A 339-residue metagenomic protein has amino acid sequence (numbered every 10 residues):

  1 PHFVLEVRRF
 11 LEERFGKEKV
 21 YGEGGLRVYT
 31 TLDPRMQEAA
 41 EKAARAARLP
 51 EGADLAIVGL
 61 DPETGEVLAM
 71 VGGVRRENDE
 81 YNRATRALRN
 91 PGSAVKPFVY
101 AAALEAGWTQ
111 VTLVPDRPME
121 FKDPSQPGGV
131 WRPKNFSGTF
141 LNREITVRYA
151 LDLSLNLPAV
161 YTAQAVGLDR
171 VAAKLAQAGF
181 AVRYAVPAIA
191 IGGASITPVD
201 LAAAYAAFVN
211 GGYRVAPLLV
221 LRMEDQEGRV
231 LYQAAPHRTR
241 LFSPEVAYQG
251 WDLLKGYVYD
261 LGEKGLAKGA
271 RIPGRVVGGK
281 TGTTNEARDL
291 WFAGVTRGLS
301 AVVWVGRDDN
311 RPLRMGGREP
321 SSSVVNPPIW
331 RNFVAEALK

Functional and structural regions predicted by a protein language model:
P1-F15: Small/polar-residue-rich segments within soluble enzyme cores
V4, W108-V171, R214, Q226-G256: Conserved catalytic neighborhood of penicillin-recognizing serine enzymes
R14-P97, A101, A106-L113, D169-L175 (+1 more regions): Periplasmic/cell-envelope proteins involved in peptidoglycan metabolism and beta-lactam response
F15, R48, A102, A106-Q110 (+9 more regions): A generic secondary-structure signal for well-formed alpha-helical elements
E18-E23, D152-S154, A181-Y184: Short, flexible turn/loop "capping" segments at secondary-structure junctions
E23-T31, Y81-R89, R132-G138, T146-R148 (+4 more regions): Second-shell loop/turn segments in exported
T30-P50, I57-D61, M70, R76-Y81 (+4 more regions): A penicillin-recognizing enzyme superfamily signal
G128-N135, V166-A203, G212, P217-L219: Mid-domain, small-residue-enriched loop/turn segments at the edges of structured enzyme/sensor domains
